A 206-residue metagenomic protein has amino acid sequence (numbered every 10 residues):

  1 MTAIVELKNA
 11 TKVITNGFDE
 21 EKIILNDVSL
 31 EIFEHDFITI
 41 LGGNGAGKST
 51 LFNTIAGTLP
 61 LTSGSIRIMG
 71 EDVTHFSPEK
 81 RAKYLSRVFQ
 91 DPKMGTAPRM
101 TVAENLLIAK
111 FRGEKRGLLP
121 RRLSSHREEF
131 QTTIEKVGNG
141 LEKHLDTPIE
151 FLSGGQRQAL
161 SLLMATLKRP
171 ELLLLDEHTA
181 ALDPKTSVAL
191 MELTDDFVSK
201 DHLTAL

Functional and structural regions predicted by a protein language model:
M1-I4, K12-D27, S77: A short, flexible loop at the N-terminus of ABC-type nucleotide-binding domains that lies
L41-G43: The feature captures the beta-strand-to-loop junction immediately N-terminal to the Walker
A56: Helix-to-loop junction immediately C-terminal to a conserved catalytic motif
G64-D72: Conserved ABC transporter NBD signature motif
D72-S86, M94, R116-L123: ABC ATPase NBD coupling module
R99-K115: Q-loop/switch helix immediately C-terminal to the Walker
A165-T166: ABC ATPase C-loop
L173-E177: Catalytic Walker B motif of ABC-type/P-loop ATPase nucleotide-binding domains
